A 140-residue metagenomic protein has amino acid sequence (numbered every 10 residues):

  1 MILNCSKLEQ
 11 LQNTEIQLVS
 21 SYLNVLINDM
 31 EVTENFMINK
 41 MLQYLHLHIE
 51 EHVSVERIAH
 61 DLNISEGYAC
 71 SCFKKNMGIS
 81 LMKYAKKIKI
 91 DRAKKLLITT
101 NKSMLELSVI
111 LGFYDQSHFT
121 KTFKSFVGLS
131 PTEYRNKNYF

Functional and structural regions predicted by a protein language model:
M1-Y68, I79, N136-F140: Inter-domain helical "communication" segments and dimerization helices that couple sensory or membrane-embedded modules
L42-Q43, L47, H52-E56, K75-T120 (+1 more regions): Terminal helix-turn-helix DNA-binding modules in bacterial transcription factors
D61, I110-L111, F126: Residues within the alpha-helical elements of helix-turn-helix
E66-G67, S71, D115-S117: The DNA-contacting recognition helix of HTH DNA-binding domains and analogous helical DNA-recognition elements
